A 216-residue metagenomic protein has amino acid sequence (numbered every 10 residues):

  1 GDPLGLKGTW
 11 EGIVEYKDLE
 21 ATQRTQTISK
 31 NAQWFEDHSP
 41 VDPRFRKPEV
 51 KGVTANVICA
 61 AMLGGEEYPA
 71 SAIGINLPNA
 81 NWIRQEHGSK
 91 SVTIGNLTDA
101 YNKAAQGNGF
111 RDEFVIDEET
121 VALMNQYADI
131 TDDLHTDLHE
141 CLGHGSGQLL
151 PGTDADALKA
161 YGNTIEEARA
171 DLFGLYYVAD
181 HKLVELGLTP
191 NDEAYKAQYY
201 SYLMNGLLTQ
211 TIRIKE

Functional and structural regions predicted by a protein language model:
G1-A122, A128: Contiguous, non-catalytic segments that form substrate-binding/exosite surfaces or channel walls
A105, L123-L138, L142: Helix-rich catalytic cores of soluble enzyme domains
A105-D117, E140-T153: Active-site-adjacent bridging/hinge elements
L134-Q148, A170-D171, L175: Active-site recognition of the HExxH zinc-binding catalytic motif
G147-A168: Post-HEXXH active-site segment of zinc metalloproteases
N163-D180: An active-site-proximal "capping" alpha-helix that borders the catalytic cofactor pocket
L175-E216: Long, well-structured alpha-helical subdomains associated with metal-dependent extracellular/ecto-lumenal hydrolases
